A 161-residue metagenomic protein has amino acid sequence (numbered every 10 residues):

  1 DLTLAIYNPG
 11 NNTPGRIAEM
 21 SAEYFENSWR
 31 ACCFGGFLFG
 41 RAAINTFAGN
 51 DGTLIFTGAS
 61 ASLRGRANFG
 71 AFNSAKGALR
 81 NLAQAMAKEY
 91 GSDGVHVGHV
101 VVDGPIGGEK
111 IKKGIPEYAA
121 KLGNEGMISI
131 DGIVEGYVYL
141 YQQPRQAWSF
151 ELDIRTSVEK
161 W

Functional and structural regions predicted by a protein language model:
D1-L2, R16, F47-A59, S92-V95: Active-site loop of short-chain dehydrogenase/reductase
I6-P14: Conserved NAD(P)H cofactor-binding loop of Rossmann-fold oxidoreductase domains
N11, A18-F37, L79: Catalytic Tyr-X3-Lys loop
Y24, G35, G70, A78-N81 (+1 more regions): Conserved cofactor-binding/catalytic machinery of classical short-chain dehydrogenase/reductase
A31-G49, K88: Amphipathic alpha-helical dimer-interface segment in Rossmann-like NAD(P)H-dependent oxidoreductases
G40, A83, V134: Short-chain dehydrogenase/reductase
T53-A78, A83-Q84, K88-S92, I106: Catalytic loop of short-chain dehydrogenase/reductase
S92-G104, P116-W161: C-terminal helical subdomain
